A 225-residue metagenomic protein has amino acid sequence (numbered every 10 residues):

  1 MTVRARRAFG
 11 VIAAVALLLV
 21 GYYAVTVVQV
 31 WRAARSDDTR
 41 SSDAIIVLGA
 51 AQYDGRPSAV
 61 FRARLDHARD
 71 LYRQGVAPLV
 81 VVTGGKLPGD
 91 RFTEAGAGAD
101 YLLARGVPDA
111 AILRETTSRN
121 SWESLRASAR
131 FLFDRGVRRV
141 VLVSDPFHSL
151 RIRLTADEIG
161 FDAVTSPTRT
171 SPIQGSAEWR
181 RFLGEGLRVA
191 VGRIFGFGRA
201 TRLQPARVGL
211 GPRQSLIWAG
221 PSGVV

Functional and structural regions predicted by a protein language model:
T2-D37: N-terminal type II signal-anchor transmembrane helix that functions as the membrane-insertion/stop-transfer segment
R6-F9, D66, S215: Small/flexible residues
G10-V11, A68, T155, G192: General helical structural elements
A13-A14, L71, A200: Enrichment for repetitive, rod-forming helical segments
V25-L183: A structural signal for short, hydrophobic/glycine-enriched beta-strand patches
P88-E94, G186-R193, G209-S215: A general structural signal for short secondary-structure boundary/capping elements
E178-Q204: A transmembrane-helix-recognition feature enriched in membrane-embedded lipid enzymes and envelope glyco-/phospholipid
R199-V225: Short linear elements at protein peripheries
